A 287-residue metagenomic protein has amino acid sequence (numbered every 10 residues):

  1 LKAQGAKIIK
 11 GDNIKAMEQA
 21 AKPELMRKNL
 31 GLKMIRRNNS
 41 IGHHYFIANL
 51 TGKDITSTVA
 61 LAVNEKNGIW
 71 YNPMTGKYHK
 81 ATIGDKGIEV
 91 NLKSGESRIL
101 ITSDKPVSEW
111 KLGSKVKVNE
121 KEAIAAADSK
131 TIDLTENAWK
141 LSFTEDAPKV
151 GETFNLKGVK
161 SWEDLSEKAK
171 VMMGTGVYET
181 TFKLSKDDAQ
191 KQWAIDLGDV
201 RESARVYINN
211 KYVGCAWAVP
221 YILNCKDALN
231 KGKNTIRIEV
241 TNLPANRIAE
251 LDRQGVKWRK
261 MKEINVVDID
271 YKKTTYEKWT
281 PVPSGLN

Functional and structural regions predicted by a protein language model:
L1-T175, K183-D187, V213-A216, C225-K226: Carbohydrate-binding surfaces of carbohydrate-active enzymes
H43, Y178, K191-W193: Structural beta-strand segments of beta-rich domains
I55-T58, W110-K111, Q192, A204-I208 (+2 more regions): Extended hydrophobic-aromatic, low-complexity segments
A60, F182-N209, I236-V240: Aromatic-lined ligand-binding clefts that engage carbohydrates, nucleic acids, or primary amines
S97-R98, W193, N230-V256: Short, well-structured beta-strand segments enriched in hydrophobic/aromatic residues within extracellular or lumenal
P106-T135, T241-N287: Glycine/proline-rich low-complexity spacer/linker segments in large multi-domain proteins
V177-T180, Y212, Q254, W258: Extracellular/oxidizing-compartment recognition motifs
D196-V206, Y212-D227: Membrane-proximal, cysteine-centered motifs at transmembrane boundaries in secretory-pathway and membrane proteins
